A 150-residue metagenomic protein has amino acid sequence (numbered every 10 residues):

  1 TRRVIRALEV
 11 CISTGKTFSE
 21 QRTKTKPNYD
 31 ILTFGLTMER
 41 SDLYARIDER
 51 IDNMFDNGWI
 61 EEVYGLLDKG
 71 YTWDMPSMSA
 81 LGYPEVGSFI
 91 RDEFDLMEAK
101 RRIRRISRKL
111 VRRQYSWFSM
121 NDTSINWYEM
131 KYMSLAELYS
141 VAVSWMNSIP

Functional and structural regions predicted by a protein language model:
T1-I31: Phosphate/Mg2+-binding loops and adjacent switch elements in nucleotide/diphosphate-handling enzyme cores
P27-P150: Catalytic core of IPPT-family isopentenyl/dimethylallyl transferases that prenylate adenosine-containing substrates
